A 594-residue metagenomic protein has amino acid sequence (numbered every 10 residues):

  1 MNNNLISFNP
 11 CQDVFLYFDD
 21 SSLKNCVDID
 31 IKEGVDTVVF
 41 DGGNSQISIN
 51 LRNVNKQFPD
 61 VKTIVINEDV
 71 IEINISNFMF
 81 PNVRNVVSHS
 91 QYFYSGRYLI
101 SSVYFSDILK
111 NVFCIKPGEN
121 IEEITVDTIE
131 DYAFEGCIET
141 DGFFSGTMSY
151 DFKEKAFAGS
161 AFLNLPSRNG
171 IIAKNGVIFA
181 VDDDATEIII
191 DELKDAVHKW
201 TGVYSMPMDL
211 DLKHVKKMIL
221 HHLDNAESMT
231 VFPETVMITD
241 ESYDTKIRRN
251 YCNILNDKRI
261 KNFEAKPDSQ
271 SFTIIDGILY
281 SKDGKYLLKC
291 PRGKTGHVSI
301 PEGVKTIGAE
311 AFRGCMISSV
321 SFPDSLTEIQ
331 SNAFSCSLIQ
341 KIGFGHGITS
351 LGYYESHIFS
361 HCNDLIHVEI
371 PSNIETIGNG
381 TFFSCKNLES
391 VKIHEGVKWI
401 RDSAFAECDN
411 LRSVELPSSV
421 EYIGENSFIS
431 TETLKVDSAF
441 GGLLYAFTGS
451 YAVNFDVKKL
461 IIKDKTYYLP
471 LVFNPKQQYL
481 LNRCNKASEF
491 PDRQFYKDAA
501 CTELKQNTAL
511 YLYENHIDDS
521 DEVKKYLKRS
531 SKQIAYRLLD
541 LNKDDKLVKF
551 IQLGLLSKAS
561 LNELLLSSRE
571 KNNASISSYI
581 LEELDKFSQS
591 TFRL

Functional and structural regions predicted by a protein language model:
M1-E72, F78-D131, E135-E154, A158-K174 (+10 more regions): Structural signature of tandem-repeat unit edges
S567-S568: Solvent-exposed segments in extracellular or luminal domains encompassing
S575, L581-S590: Short, amphipathic alpha-helical interaction segments positioned at domain boundaries
